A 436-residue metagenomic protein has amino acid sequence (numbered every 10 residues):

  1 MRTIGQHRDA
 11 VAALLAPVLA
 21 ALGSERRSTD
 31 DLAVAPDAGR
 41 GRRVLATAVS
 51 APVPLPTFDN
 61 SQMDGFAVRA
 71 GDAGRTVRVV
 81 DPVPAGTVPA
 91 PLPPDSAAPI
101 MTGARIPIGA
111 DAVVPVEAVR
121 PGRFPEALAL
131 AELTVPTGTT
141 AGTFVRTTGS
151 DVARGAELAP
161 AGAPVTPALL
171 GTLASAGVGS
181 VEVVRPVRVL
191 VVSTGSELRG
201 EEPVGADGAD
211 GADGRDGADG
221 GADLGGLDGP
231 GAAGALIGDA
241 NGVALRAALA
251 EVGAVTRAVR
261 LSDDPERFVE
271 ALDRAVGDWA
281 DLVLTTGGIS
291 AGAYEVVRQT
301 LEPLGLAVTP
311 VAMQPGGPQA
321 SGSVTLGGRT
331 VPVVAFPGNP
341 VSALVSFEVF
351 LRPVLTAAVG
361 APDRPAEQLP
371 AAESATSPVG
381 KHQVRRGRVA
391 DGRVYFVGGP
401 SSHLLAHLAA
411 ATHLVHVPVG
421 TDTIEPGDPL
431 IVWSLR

Functional and structural regions predicted by a protein language model:
M1-G179, D216: Phosphate-interaction motifs
L19-P36, G122-L128, E201-A235, T325-G328: Intrinsically disordered, low-complexity terminal tails and inter-domain linkers enriched for S/T/G/P/D/E
S24-R26, D30, D37, R42 (+2 more regions): Flexible glycine/proline-rich
D59-S61, A70-D72, T87-P93, I106 (+14 more regions): Solvent-exposed alpha-helices and their adjacent loops that cap or buttress functional pockets in soluble metabolic
G86-P94, P160, G179-V187, V415-R436: Acidic/histidine-enriched ion/cofactor-binding microenvironments in catalytic or ligand-binding pockets
P99-M101, P136, P160, L190-T194 (+3 more regions): Short beta-strand segments
T102, T194-G195, L282-R298, L306 (+1 more regions): Glycine-rich beta-strand-to-loop/alpha-helix junction loops that act as flexible
F144-T285: Phosphate-binding glycine-rich loops and their immediate beta-loop-alpha structural context
